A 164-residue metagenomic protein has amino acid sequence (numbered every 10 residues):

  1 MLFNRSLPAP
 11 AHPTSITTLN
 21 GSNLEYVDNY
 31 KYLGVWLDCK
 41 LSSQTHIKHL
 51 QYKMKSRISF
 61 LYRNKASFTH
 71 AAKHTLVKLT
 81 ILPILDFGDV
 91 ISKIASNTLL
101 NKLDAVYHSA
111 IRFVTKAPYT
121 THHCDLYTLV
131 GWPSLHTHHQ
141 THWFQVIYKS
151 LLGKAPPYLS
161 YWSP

Functional and structural regions predicted by a protein language model:
M1, L99-P164: Short, charged alpha-helical motifs in flexible N/C-terminal segments and linkers
M1-D28: Short, conserved micro-motifs composed of acidic
M1-F3, T18, L33-W36, F144: Residues in well-ordered beta-strands of folded domains
S6, D38, S42, F60 (+4 more regions): Short, well-ordered loop/turn and helix-capping segments at boundaries between secondary-structure elements and domains
A11-T14, Q44-I47, A155-P156: Short conserved micro-motifs at the rims of enzyme active sites and ligand-binding pockets
S15-N20, I47-Y52, Y127, S160: Short intrinsically disordered coil segments
G21-I91: Basic, alpha-helical interaction scaffolds
L85-L100, D104: Charged boundary/loop elements
